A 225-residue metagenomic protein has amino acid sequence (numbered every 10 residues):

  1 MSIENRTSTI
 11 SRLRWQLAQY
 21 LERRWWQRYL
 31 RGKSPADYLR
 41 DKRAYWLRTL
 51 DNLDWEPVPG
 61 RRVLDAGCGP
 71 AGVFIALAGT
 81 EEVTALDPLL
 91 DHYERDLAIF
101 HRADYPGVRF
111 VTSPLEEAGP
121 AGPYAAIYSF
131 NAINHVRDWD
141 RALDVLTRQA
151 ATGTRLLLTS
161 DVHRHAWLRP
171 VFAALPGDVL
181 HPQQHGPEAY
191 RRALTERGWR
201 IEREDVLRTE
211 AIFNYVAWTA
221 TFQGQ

Functional and structural regions predicted by a protein language model:
L39-R61: Conserved alpha-helix/loop element of class I SAM-dependent methyltransferases that forms part of the SAM/SAH-binding
C68-E116: Class I SAM-dependent methyltransferase SAM/SAH-binding core
E117-G122: Short conserved loop adjoining the S-adenosyl-L-methionine
Y128: A conserved beta-strand element that flanks and buttresses the S-adenosyl-L-methionine
N131-A132: Short catalytic micro-motifs in class I SAM-dependent methyltransferases
D140-R155: A short glycine-rich, Lys/Arg-flanked "PGG" loop and its adjoining helix->strand segment in the class I
L157-Q184: Conserved class I S-adenosyl-L-methionine
L180-G198: Short alpha-helix
